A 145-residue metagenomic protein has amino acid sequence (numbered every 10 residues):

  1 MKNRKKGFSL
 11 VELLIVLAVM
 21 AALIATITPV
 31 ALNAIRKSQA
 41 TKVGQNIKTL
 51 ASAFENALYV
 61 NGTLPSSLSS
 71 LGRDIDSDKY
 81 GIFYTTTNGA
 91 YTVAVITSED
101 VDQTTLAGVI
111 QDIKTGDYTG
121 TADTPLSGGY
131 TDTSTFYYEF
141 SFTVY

Functional and structural regions predicted by a protein language model:
R4-L32, A40: N-terminal single-pass transmembrane signal-anchor helix
A34, G44-G62: N-terminal alpha-helical signal peptides/signal-anchor transmembrane segments
T41, T49, L68-S69: Residue-level signal for alpha-helical context at structural boundaries
Y59-L126, V144: Extracellular/periplasmic head regions of type IV pilus-like filament subunits
P125-T133: Short, exposed beta-strand-loop hairpins at the edges of beta-sheets in extracellular/periplasmic proteins
D132-Y145: Short, low-complexity, Pro/Ser/Thr/Gly-rich segments in the mature regions of secreted, periplasmic
